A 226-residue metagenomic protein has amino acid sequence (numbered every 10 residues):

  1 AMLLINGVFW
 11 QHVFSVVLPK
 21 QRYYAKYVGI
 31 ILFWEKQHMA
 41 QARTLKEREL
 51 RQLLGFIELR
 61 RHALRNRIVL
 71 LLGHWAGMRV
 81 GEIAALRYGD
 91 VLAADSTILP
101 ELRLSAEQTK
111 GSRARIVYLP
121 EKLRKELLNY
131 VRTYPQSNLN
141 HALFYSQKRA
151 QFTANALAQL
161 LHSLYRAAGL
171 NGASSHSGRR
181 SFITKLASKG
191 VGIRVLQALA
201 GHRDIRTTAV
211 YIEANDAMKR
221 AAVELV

Functional and structural regions predicted by a protein language model:
N6-G7, H12-V226: Conserved catalytic core of the tyrosine transesterase superfamily
